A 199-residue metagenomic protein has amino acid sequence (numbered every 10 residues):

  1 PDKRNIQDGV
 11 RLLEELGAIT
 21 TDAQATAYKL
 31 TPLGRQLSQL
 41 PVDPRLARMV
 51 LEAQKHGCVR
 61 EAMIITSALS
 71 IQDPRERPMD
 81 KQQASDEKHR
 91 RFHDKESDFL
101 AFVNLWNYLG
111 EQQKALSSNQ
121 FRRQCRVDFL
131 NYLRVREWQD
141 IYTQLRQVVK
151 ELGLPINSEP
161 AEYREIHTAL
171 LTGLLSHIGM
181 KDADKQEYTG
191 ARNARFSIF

Functional and structural regions predicted by a protein language model:
P1-F199: Second RecA-like catalytic domain
